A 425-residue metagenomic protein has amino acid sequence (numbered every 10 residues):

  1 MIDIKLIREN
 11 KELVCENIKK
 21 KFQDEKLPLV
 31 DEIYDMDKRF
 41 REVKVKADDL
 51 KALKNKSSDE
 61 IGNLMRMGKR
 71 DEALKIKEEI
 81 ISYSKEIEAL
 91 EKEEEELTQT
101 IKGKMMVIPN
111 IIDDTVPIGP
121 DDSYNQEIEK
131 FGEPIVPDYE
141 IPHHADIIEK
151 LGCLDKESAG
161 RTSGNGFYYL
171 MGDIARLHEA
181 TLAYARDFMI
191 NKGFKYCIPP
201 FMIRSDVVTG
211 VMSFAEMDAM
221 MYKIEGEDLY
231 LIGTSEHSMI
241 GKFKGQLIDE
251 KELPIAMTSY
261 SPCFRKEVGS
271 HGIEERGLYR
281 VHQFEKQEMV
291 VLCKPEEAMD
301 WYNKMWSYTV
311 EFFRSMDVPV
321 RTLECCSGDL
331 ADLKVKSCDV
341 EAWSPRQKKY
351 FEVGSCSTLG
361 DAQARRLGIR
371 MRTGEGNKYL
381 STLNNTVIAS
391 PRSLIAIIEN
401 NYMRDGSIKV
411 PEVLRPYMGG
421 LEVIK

Functional and structural regions predicted by a protein language model:
M1-I135, E149, C153: N-terminal alpha-helical targeting/anchoring segments
L27, K130-K425: TRNA-recognition modules of translation machinery and tRNA-sensing kinases, especially anticodon-binding
